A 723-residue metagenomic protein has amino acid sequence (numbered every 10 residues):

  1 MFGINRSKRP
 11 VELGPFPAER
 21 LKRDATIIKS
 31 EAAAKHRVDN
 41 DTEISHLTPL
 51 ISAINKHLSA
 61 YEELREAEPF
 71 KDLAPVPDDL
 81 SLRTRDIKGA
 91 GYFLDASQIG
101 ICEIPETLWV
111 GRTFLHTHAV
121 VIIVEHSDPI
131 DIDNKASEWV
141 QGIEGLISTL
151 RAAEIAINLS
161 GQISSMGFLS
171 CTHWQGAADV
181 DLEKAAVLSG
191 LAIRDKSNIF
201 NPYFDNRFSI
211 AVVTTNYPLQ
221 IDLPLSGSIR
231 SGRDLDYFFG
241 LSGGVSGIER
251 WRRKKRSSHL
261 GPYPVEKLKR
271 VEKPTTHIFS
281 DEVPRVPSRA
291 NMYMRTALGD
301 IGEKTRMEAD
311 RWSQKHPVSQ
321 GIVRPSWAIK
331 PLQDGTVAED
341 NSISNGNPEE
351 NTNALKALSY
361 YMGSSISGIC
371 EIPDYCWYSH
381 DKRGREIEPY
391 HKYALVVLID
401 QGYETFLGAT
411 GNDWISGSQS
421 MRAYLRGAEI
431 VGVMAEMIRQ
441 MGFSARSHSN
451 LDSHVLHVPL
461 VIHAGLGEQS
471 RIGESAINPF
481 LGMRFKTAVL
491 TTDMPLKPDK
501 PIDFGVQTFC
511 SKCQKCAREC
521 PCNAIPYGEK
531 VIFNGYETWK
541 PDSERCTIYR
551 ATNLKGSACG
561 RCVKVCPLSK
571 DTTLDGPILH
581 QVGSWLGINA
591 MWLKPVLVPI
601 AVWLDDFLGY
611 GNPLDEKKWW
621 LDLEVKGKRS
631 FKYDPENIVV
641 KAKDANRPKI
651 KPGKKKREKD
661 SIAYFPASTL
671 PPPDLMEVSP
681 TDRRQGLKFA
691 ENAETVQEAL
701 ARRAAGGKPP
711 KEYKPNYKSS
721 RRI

Functional and structural regions predicted by a protein language model:
M1-E138, S231-F406, G411-D413, I723: Non-catalytic, usually N-terminal nucleic-acid engagement modules in DNA/RNA processing proteins
M1-I4, P10, S228-H277, V531-I723: Flanking helices and flexible, charged tails adjoining ferredoxin-like Fe-S electron-transfer domains in multi-subunit
R9, G14-F16, I104, L223 (+6 more regions): Intrinsic-disorder/low-complexity coil detector
F16, D79, R83, E138 (+8 more regions): Intrinsic-disorder/low-complexity, polar/charged segments
S97-R233, K356, S365-T572, G576-G587: Catalytic cores of enzyme domains
